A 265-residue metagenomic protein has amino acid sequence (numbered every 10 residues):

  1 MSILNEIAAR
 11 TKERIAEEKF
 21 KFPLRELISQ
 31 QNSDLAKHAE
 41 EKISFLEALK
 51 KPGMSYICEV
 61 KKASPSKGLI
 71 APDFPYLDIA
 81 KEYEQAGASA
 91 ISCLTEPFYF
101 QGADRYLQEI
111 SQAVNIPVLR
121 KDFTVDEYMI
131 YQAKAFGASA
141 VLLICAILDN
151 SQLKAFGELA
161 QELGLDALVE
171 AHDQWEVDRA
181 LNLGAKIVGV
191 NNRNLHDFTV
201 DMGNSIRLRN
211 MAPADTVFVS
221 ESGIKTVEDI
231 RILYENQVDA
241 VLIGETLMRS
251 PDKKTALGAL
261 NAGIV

Functional and structural regions predicted by a protein language model:
S2-A71: An N-cap/entry alpha-helix motif that binds or orients negatively charged groups
I7, C58, Y83, A133 (+4 more regions): Conserved, mostly hydrophobic/aromatic
R10, K61-A63, E96, F123 (+5 more regions): Active-site beta-loop-alpha junctions enriched in small/polar residues
V60, K67-L168, Q174-R179, S205-L208: N-terminal active-site wall of soluble small-molecule enzyme domains
V125-F136, D173-L183, S220, I224-I243: Catalytic cores of alpha/beta
Q132-Q152, G189-F198, V238-A256: Glycine-rich phosphate-binding active-site loops on the catalytic face of alpha/beta enzymes
I187-I243: Catalytic-face loop-and-helix region of soluble metabolic enzyme cores
R207-M211, R249-V265: C-terminal helical cap(s) of enzyme catalytic domains, especially alpha/beta-barrels
